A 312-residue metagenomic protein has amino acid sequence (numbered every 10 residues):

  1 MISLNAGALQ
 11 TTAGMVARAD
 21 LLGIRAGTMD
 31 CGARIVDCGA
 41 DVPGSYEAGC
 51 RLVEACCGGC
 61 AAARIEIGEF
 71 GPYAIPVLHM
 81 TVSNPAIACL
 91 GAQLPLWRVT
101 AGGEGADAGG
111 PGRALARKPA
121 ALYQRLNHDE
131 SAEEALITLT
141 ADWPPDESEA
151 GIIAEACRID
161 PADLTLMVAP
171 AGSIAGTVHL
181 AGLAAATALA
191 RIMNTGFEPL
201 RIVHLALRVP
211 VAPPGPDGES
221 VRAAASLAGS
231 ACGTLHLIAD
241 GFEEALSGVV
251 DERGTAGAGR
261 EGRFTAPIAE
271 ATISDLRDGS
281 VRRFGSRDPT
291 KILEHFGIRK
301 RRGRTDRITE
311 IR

Functional and structural regions predicted by a protein language model:
M1-C157, A162-A186, A190, N194-R312: Anaerobic metallocofactor- and corrinoid-dependent redox/one-carbon enzyme cores, especially those from methanogenesis
